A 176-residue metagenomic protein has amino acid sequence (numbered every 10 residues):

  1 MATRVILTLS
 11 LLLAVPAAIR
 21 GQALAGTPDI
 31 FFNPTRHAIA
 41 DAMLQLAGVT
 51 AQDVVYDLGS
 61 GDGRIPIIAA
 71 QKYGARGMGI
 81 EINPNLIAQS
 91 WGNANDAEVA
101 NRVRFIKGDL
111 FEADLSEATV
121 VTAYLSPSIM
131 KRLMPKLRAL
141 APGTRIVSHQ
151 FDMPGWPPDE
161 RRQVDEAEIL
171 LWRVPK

Functional and structural regions predicted by a protein language model:
T3, A18-D53: S-adenosyl-L-methionine
I6-P16: Bacterial N-terminal signal peptides
Q52-G61: Conserved class I S-adenosyl-L-methionine
G63-I67: Glycine-rich SAM-binding Motif I of class I
R76-E81: Conserved SAM-binding motif I beta-strand of class I
P84-E117: S-adenosyl-L-methionine
S116-R132: A short SAM/SAH-binding and catalytic strip from SAM-dependent methyltransferases
S128-K176: C-terminal substrate-binding/active-site "lid" region of AdoMet-derived donor-dependent transferases
